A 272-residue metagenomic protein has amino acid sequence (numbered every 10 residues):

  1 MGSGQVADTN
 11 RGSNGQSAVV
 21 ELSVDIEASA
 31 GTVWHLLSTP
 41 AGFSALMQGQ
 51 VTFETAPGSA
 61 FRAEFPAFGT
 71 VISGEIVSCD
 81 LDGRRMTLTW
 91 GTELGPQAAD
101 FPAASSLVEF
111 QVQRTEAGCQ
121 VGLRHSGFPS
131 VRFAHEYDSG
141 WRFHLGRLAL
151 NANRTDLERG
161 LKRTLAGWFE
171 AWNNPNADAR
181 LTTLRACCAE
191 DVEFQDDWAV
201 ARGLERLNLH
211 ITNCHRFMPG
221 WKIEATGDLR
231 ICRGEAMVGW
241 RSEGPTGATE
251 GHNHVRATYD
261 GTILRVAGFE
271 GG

Functional and structural regions predicted by a protein language model:
G2-T52, L161, G167: Hydrophobic ligand-binding cavity/cleft-lining segments
S23-E27, E54, R62-E64, E75 (+3 more regions): Generic structural detector for well-ordered beta-strands
V24, H125-G127, C188, W198: Short, histidine-centered active-site or binding-site loop motifs used for metal coordination, general acid-base
E27-G31, E158-C187: Short acidic-aromatic low-complexity motifs
V33, F43, F61, I76 (+12 more regions): Hydrophobic pocket/interface hotspot
G49-F68, I72, A179-G234: A solvent-exposed, acidic/Ser-Thr-rich amphipathic alpha-helical stretch
T52-P96, W240-R241: Glycine-rich portal/gate segments that line the openings of hydrophobic small-molecule binding cavities
A98-L148, C214-G272: A beta-strand edge to alpha-helix "cap/lid" segment located at domain peripheries
